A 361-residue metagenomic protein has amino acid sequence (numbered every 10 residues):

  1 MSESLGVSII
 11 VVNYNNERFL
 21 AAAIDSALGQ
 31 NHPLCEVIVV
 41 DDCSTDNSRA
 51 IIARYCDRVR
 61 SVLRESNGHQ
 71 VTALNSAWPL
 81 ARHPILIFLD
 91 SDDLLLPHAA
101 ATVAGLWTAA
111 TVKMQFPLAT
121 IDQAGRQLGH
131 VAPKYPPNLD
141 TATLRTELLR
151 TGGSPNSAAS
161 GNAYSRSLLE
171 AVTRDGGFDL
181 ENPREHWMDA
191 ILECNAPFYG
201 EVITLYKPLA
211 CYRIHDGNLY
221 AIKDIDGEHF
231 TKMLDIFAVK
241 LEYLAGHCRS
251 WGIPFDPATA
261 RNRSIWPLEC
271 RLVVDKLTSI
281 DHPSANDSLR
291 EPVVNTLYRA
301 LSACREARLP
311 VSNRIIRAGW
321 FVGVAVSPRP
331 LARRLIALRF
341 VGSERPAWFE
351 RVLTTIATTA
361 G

Functional and structural regions predicted by a protein language model:
L5-S8, E36, I191: Cell-envelope/extracellular polymer assembly enzymes that use nucleotide-activated donors
V7-F19, A23, Q30, V40: A conserved hydrophobic helix/loop-capping motif in glycosyltransferases and polysaccharide synthases
S26, P33, D41-A50, S66 (+1 more regions): A conserved acidic beta->alpha catalytic loop
R64-A81: Glycine-rich, basic loop-to-helix element that forms the pyrophosphate-binding segment of sugar-nucleotide handling
Q70-N75, A100-G177: Flexible acidic/His/Gly-enriched loops in nucleotide-sugar-dependent glycosyltransferase catalytic domains
P79, T141-I225: Conserved nucleotide-sugar donor-binding catalytic segment
L86: Short aromatic/hydrophobic "clamp" motif used to bind/position activated sugar donors
R150-S154, A158, E181-H186, F198 (+1 more regions): C-terminal subregions of glycosyltransferases and related glycan-biosynthesis enzymes
